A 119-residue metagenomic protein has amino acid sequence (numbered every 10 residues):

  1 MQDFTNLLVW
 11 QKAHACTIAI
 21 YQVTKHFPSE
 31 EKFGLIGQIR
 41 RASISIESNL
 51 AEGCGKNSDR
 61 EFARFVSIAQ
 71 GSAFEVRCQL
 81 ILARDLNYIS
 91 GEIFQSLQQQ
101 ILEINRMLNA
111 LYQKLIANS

Functional and structural regions predicted by a protein language model:
M1-S119: Amphipathic alpha-helical assembly/interaction segments
